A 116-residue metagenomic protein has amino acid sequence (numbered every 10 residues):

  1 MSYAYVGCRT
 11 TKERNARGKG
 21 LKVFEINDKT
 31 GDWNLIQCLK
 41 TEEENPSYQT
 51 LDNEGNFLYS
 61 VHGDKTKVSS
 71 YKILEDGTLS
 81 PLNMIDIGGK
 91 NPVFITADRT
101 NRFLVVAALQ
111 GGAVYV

Functional and structural regions predicted by a protein language model:
M1-N15, V23-E25: An edge-strand/N-cap motif at the start of beta-rich repeat modules
T10-R14, D64-K67, Q110-A113: Short glycine/acidic-enriched loop and turn motifs that connect beta-strands
G20-K22, K67-S69, A113-Y115: A short loop-to-beta-strand structural motif that recurs across blades of beta-propeller domains
D28-Q37, E75-L82: Beta-strand initiation motifs
C38-E43, M84-G88: Surface loop/turn motifs at the tips and blade-to-blade linkers of beta-strand repeat domains
L51-G55, A97-N101: Residue-level detector of Asp-centered blade-edge/turn motifs that repeat once per structural unit in beta-propeller
